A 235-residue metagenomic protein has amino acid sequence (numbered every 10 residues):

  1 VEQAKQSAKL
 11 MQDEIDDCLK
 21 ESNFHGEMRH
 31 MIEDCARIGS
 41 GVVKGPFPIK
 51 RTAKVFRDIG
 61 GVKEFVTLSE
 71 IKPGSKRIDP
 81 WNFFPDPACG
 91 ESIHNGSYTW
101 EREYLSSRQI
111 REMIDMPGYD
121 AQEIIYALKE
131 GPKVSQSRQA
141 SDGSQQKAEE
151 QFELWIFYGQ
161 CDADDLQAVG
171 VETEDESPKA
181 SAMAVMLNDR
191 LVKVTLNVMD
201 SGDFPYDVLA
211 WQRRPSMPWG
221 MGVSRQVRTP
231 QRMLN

Functional and structural regions predicted by a protein language model:
V1-N235: Extended alpha-helical, oligomerization-prone segments that build pores/tubes and scaffolds
